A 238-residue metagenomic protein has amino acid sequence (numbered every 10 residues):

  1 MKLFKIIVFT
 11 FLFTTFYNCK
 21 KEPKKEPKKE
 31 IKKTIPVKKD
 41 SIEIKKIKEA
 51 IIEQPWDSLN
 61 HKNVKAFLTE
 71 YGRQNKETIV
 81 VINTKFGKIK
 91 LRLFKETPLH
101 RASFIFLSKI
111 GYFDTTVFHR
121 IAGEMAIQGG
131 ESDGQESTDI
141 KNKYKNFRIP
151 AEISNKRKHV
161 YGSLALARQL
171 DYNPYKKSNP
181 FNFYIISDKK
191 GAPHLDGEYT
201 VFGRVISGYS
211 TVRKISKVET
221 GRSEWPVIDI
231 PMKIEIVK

Functional and structural regions predicted by a protein language model:
M1-K29: Bacterial Sec-dependent N-terminal signal peptides
C19-K238: Cyclophilin-like peptidyl-prolyl cis-trans isomerases
